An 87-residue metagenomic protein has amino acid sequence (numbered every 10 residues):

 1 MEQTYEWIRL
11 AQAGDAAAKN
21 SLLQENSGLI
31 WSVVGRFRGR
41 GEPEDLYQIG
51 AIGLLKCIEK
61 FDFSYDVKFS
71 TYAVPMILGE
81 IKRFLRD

Functional and structural regions predicted by a protein language model:
M1-D87: Alpha-helical promoter-recognition and RNA polymerase-docking modules of transcription initiation factors, dominated by
